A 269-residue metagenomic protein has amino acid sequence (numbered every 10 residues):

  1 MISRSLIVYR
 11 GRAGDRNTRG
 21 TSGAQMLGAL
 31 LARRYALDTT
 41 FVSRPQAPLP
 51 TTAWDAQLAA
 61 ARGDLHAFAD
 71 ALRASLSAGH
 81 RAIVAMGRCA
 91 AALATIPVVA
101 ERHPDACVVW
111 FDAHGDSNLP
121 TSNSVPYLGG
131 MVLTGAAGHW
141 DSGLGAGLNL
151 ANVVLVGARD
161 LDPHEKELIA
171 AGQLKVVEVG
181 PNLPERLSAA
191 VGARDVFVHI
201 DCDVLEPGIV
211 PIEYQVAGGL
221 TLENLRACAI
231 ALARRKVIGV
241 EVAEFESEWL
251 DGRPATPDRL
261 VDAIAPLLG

Functional and structural regions predicted by a protein language model:
I2-V84, T95, E101-H103, K166-G269: Catalytic cores of soluble, metal-dependent hydrolases
G11, F111-A113, G138, A158 (+1 more regions): Cofactor-binding loop segments of dinucleotide-utilizing enzymes, especially the Rossmann-like FAD- and NAD(P)+-binding
R81-S142, A146, A231: Active-site histidine-anchored catalytic micro-motif
C89-A90, H114-D116, R159, D203-L205 (+1 more regions): Catalytic metal-binding/acid-base residues of hydrolase active sites
A106, A151, R194: Nucleotide donor/acceptor-binding cores
V125-P163, V176-E185: Active-site glycine-rich loop that binds ribose-phosphate moieties when present
